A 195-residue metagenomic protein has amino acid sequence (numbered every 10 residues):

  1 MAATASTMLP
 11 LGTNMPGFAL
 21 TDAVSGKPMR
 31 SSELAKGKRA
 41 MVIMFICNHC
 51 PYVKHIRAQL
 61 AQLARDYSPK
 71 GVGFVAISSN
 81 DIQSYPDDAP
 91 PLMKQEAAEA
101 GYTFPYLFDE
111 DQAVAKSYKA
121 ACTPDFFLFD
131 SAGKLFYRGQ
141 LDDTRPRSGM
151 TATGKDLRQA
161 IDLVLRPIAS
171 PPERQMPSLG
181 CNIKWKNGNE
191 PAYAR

Functional and structural regions predicted by a protein language model:
M1-L165, S170-Q175, N189-R195: Chalcogenol-based redox active-site neighborhoods
S178-I183: Cysteine-cluster motifs in flexible loop/terminal segments that predominantly coordinate metals
